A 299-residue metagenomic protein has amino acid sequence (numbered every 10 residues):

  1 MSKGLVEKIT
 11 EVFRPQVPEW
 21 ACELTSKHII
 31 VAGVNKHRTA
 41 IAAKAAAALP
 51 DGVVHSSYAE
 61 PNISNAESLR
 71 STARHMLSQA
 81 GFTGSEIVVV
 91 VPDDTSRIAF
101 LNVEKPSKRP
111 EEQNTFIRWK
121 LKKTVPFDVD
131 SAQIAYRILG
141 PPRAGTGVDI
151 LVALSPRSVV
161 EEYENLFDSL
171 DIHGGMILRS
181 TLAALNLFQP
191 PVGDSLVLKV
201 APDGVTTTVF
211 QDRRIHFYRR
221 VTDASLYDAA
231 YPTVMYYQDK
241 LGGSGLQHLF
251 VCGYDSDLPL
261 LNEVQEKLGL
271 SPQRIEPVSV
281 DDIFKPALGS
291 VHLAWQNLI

Functional and structural regions predicted by a protein language model:
M1-I299: Hydrophobic/aromatic-enriched cytosolic interaction surfaces used to assemble or bind macromolecules
